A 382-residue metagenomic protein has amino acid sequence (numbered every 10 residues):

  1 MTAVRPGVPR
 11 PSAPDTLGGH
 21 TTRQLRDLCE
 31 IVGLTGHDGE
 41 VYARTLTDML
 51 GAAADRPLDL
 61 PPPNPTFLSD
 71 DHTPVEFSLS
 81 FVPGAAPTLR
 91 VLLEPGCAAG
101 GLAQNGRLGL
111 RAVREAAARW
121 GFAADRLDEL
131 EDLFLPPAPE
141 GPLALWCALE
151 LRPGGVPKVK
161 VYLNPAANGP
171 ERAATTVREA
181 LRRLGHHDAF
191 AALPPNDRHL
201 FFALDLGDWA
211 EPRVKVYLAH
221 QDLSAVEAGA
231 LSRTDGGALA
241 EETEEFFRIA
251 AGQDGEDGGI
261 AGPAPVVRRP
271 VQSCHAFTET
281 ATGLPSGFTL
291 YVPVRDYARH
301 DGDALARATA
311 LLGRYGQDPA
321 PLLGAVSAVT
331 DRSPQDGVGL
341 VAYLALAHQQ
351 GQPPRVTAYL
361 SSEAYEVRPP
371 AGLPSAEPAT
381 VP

Functional and structural regions predicted by a protein language model:
M1-P382: N-terminal export/ancillary region detector
